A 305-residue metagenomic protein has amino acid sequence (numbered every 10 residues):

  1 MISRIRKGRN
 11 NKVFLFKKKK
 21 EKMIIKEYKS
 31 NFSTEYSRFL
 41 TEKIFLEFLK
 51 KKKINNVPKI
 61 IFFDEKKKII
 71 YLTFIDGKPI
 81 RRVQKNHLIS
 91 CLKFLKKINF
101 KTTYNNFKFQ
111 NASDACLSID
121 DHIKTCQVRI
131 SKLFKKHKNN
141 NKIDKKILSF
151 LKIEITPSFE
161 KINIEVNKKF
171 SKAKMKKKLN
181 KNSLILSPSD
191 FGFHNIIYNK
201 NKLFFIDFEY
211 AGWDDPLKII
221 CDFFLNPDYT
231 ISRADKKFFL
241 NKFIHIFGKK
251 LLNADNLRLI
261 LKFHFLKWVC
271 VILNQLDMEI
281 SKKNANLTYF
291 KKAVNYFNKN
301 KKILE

Functional and structural regions predicted by a protein language model:
R4, F14-K138: ATP-binding pocket architecture of kinase catalytic cores
I5-K20, I24-I25, I164-I219: Active-site acidic catalytic loop and adjacent metal/ATP-binding pocket of ATP-dependent phosphoryl transfer enzymes
G77, L203, A211-W213, N226-Y229: Activation segment
T103-S189: An alpha-helical support segment within catalytic cores of ATP-dependent transferases
K161, V166-K172, K200-K202, K237-N256: Short amphipathic alpha-helical segments and their helix-coil junctions
P216-K249, K262-S281: Active-site activation/catalytic loop segments of kinase-like enzymes and analogous catalytic loops in related
C270-E305: ATP/Mg2+ or Mg2+-diphosphate-binding catalytic cores that bind nucleotide phosphates or diphosphates via glycine-rich
